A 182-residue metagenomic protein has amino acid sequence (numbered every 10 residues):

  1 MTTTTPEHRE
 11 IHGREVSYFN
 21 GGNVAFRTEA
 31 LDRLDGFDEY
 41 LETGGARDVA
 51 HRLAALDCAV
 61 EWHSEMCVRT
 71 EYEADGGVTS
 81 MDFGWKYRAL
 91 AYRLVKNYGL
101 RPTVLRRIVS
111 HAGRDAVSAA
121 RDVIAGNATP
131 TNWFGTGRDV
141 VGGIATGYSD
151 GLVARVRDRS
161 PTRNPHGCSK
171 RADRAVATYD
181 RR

Functional and structural regions predicted by a protein language model:
M1-L34: Acidic/His-rich active-site region of diverse nucleotide-sugar glycosyltransferases
T5, L41, Y72: Solvent-exposed, flexible loop/coil residues
G22-F26, A30-D35, E39-C67: A short, conserved alpha-helix in the catalytic core of glycosyltransferases
E65-A89: Nucleotide-sugar-dependent glycosyltransferase catalytic core
M81-A89, G99-R182: Non-catalytic, C-terminal membrane-associated alpha-helical segments of glycosyltransferases
